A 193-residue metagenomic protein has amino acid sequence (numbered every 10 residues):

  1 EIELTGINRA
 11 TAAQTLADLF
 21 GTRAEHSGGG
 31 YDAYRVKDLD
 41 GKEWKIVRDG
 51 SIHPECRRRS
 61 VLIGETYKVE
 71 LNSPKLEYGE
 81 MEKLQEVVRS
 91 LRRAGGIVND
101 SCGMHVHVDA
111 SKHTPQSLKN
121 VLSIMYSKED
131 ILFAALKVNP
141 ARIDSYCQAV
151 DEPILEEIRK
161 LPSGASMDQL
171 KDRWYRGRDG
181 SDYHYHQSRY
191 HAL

Functional and structural regions predicted by a protein language model:
E1-V98, S111-L193: C-terminal accessory/tail domains of diverse enzymes
D100-M104, V108: Short, conserved phosphate-binding/catalytic loop or strand-edge motifs used in phosphoryl-/nucleotidyl-transfer
